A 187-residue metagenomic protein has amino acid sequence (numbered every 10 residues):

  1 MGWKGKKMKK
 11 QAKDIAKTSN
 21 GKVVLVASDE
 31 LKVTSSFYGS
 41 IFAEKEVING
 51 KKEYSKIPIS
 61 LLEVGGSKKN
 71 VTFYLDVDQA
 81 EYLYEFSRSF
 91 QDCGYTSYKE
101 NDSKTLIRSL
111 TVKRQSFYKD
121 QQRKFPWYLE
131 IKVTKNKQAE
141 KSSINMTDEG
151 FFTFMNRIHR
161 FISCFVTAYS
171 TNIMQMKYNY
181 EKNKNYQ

Functional and structural regions predicted by a protein language model:
G2-K13, Y180-Q187: Short acidic DE-rich linear segments
K9, K13, K68-N70, D78 (+1 more regions): Amphipathic alpha-helical assembly/interaction segments
Q11-S67: N-terminal domain-start interaction segment
S55-I57, V71, R108: Core residues of folded domains in eukaryotic genome-function proteins
L61-F73, N136-M146: A cross-kingdom feature marking solvent-exposed beta-strand/loop segments within repeated, beta-rich binding/scaffold
G66-R88: Short, well-structured hydrophobic secondary-structure segments
E81-C93, S97-N156: Short, solvent-exposed interaction modules
K132-Q187: Mixed-charge, glycine-accented linear interaction segment located at domain edges/termini
